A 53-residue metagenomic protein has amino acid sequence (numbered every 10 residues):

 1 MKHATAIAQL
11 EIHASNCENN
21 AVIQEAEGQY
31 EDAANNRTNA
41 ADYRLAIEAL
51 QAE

Functional and structural regions predicted by a protein language model:
M1-I7: A ubiquitous short alpha-helical element
A8-E53: Short, charge-rich amphipathic interface segments used for partner binding and complex assembly
